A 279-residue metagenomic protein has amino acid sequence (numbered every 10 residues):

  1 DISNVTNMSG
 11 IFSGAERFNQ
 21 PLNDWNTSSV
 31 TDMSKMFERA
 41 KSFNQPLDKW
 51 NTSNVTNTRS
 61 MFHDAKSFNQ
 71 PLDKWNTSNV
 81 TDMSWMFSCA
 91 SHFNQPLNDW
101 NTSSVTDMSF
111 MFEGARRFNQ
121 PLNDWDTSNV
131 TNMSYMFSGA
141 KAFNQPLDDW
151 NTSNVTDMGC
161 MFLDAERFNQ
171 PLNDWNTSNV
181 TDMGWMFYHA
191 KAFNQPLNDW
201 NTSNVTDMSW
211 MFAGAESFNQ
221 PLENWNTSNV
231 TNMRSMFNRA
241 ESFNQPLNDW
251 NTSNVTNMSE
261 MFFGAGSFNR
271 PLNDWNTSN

Functional and structural regions predicted by a protein language model:
D1-N279: Negatively charged
